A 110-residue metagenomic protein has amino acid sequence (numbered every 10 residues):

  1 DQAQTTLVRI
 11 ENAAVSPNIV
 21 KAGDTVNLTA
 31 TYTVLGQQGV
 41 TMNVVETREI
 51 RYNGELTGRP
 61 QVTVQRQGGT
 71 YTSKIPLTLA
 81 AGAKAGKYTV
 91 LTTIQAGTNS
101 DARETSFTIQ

Functional and structural regions predicted by a protein language model:
A3-E11, V15, I19-L77, T89-A96: Contiguous segments within soluble domain cores/interaction surfaces
A81-A85: Surface-exposed, short loops/turns at beta-strand junctions within beta-sandwich domains
I94-E104: Short acidic/polar inter-strand loop motif in beta-rich domains
F107-I109: Interdomain boundary/hinge segments at the C-termini of tandem beta-sandwich modules
